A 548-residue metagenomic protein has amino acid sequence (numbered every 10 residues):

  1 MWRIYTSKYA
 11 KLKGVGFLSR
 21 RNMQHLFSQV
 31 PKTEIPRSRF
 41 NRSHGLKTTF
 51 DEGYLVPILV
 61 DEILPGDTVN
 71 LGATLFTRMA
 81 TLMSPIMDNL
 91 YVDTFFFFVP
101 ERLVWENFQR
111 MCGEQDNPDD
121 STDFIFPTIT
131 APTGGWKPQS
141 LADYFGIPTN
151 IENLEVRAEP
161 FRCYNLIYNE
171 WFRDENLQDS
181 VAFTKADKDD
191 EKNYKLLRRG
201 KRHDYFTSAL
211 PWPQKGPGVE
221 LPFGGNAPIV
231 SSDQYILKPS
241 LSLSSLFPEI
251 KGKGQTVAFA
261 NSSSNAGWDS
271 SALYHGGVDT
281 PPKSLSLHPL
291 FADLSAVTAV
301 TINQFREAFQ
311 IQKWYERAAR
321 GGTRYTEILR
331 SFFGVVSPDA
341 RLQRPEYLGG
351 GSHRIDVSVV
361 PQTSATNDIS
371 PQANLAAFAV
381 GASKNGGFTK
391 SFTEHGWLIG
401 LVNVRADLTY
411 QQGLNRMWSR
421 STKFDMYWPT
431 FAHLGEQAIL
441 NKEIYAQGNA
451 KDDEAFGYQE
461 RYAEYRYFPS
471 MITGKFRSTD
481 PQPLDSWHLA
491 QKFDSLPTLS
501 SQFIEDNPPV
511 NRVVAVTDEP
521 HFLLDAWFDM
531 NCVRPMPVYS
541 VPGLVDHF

Functional and structural regions predicted by a protein language model:
M1-F548: Intrinsically disordered, low-complexity segments
